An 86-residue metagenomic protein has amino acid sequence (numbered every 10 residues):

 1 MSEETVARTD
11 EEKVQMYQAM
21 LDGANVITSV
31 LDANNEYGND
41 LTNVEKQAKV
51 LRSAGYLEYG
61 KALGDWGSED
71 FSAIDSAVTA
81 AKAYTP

Functional and structural regions predicted by a protein language model:
M1-P86: Beta-rich interaction/scaffold domains
